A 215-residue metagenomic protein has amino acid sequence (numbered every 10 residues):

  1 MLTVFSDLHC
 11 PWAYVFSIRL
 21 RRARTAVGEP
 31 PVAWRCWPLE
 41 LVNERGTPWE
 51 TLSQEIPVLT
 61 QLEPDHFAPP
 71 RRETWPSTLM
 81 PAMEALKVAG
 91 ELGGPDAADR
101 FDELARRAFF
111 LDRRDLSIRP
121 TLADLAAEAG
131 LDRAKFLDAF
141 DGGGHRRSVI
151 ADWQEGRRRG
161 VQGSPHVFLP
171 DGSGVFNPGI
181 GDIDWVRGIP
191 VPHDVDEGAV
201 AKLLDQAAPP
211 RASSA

Functional and structural regions predicted by a protein language model:
M1-T3: Extreme N-terminal starter segment of soluble prokaryotic enzymes
S6-H9: Short pre-active-site segment immediately N-terminal to redox-active cysteine/selenocysteine motifs in thiol-based
Y14-R113, I118-R119, L203-Q206, P210-R211: Structural alpha/beta surface segment adjacent to cysteine/selenocysteine redox centers across thiol/disulfide enzymes
S17-R24, F110-A215: C-terminal cap of thioredoxin/glutaredoxin-like
